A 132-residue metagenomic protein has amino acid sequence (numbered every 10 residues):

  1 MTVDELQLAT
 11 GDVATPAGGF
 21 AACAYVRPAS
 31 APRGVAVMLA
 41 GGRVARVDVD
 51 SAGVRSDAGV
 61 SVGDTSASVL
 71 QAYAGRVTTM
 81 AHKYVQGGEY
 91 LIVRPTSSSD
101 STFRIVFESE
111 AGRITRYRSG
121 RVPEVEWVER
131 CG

Functional and structural regions predicted by a protein language model:
T2-A40, S66-R113, S119, V128: A cross-family detector of function-defining hotspots
A52-G53, V122-P123: A short acidic/small-residue loop/turn micro-motif
G53-V60: Second-shell loop/turn segments in exported
G63: Aromatic- and charge-enriched surface segment that lines or borders ligand/interaction sites
P123, C131-G132: Solenoidal tandem-repeat scaffolds enriched in leucines and small polar residues
